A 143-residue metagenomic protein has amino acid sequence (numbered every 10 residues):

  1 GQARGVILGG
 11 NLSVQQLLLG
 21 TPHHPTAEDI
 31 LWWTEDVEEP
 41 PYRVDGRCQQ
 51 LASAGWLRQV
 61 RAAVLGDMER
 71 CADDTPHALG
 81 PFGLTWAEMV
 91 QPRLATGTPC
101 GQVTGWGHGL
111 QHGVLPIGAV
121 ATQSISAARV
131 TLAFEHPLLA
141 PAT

Functional and structural regions predicted by a protein language model:
G1-A52: ATP/pyrophosphate-binding catalytic subdomain of soluble kinases
R4-G5, L12, A54, L65 (+2 more regions): Generic secondary-structure boundary/loop-capping signal
G5-V6, I30-W32, R61-V64, T98-G101: Structural motif
I7, H23-T26, W56-L57, P92-L94 (+1 more regions): Solvent-exposed alpha-helices and their adjacent loops that cap or buttress functional pockets in soluble metabolic
A27-E28, V64-R70: Short acidic (Asp/Glu) and glycine-rich catalytic loops that position anionic groups and cofactors
D29, V60, G118-V120: Active-site lining segments that contact anionic ligands and/or coordinate catalytic metals
E38-A62, E69, T75-P76: Catalytic cores of soluble, metal-dependent hydrolases
D67-T143: ATP/nucleoside-binding phosphotransfer catalytic cores, i.e., glycine-rich phosphate-binding loops
